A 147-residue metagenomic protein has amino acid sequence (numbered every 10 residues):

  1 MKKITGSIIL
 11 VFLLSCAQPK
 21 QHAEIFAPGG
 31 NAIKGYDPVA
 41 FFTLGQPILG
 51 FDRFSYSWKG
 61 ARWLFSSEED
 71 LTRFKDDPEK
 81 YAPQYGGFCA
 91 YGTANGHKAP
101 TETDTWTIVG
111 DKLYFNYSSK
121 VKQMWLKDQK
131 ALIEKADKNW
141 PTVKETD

Functional and structural regions predicted by a protein language model:
K2-S7: Sec-dependent signal peptide recognition, specifically the positively charged N-region followed immediately by
L10-A17: Hydrophobic h-region of N-terminal signal peptides that target proteins for export in Gram-negative bacteria
A17-D147: Charged, low-complexity intrinsically disordered segments
